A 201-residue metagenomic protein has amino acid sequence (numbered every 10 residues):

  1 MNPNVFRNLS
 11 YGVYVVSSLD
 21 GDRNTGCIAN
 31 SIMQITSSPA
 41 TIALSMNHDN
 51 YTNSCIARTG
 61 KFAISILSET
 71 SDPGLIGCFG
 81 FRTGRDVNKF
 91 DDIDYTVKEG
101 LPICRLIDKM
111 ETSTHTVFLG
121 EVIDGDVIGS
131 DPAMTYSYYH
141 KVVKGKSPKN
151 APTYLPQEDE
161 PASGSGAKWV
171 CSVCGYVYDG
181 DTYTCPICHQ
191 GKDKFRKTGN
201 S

Functional and structural regions predicted by a protein language model:
M1-Y178: Basic, polyanion-binding surface patches
V170, T184-I187: The −1 position to Zn-ligating cysteines in a subset of zinc-ribbon hairpins
G175, H189-K192: Cys/His-coordinated zinc-binding microdomains
Y178-D179, C185: Extracellular/surface recognition and adhesion modules
G180-D181, D193-K197: Short, non-ligating residues that shape and space the ligands of small metal-coordination modules and catalytic
N200-S201: Intrinsically disordered, low-complexity terminal tails and linkers in eukaryotic proteins, enriched in charged/polar
